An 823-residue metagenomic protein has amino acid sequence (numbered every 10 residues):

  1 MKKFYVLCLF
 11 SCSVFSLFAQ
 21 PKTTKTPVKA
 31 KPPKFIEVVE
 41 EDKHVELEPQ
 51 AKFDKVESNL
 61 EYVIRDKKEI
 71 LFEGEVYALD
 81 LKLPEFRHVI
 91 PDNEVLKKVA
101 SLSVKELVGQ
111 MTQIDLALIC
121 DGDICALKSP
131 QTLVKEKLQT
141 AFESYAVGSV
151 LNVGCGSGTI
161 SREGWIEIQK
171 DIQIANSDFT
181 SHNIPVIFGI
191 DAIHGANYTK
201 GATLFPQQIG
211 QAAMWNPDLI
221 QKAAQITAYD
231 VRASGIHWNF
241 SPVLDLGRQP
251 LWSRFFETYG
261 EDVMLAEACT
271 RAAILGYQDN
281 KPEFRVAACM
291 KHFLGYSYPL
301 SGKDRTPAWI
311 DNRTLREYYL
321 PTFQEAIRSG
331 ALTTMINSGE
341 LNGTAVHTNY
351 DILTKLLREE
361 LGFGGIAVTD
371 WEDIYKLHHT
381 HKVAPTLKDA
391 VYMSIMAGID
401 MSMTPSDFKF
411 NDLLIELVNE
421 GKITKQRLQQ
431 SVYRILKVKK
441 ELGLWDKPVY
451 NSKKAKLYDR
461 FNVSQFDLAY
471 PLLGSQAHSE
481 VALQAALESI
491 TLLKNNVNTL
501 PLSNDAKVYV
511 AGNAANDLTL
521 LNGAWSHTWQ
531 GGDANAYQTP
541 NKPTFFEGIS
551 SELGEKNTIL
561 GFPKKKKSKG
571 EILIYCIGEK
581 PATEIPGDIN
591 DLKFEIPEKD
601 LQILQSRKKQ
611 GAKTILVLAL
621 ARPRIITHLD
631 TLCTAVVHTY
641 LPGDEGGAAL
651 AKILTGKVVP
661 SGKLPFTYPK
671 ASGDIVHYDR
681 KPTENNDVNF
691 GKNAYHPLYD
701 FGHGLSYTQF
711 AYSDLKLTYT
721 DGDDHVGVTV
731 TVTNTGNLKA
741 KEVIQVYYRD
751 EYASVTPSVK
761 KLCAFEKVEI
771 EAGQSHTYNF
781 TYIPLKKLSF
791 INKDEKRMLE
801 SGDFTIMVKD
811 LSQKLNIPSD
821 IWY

Functional and structural regions predicted by a protein language model:
M1-T26: Bacterial Sec-dependent N-terminal signal peptides
L17-F790, K796-S812, P818-Y823: Glycoside hydrolase catalytic-domain context in secreted enzymes
